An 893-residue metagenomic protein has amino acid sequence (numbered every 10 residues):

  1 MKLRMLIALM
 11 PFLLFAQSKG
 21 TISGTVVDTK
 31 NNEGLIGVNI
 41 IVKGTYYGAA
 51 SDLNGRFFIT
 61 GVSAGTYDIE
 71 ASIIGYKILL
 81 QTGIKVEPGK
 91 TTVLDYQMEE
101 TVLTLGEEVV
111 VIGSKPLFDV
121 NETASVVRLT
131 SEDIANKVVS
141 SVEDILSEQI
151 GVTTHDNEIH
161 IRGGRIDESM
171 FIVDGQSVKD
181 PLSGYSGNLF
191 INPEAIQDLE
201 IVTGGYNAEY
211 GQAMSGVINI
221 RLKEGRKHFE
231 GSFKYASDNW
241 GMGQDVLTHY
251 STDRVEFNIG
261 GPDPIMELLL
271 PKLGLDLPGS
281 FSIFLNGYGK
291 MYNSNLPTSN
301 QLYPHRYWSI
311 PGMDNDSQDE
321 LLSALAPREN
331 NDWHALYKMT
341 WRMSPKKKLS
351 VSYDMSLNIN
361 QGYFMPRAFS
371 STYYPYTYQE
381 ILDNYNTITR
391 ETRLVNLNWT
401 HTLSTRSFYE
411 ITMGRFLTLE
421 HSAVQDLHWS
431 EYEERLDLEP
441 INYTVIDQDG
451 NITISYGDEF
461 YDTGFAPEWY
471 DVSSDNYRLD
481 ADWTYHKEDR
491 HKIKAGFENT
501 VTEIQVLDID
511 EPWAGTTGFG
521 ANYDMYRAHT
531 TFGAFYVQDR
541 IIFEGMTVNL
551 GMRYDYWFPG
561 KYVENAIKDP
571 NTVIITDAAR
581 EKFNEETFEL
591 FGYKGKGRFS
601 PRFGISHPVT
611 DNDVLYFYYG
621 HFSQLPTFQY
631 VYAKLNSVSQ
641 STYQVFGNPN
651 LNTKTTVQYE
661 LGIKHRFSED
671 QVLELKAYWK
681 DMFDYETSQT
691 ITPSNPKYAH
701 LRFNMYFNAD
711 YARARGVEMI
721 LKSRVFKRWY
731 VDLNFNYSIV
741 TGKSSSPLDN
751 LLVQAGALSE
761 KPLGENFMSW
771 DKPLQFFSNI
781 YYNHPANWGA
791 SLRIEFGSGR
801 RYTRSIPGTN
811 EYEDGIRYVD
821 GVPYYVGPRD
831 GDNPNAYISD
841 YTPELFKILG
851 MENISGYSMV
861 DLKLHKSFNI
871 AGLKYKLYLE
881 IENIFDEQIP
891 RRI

Functional and structural regions predicted by a protein language model:
L14-E108: Periplasm-facing N-terminal accessory domains of Gram-negative outer-membrane beta-barrel systems
K77, I84-V93, E108-N207, Q212-V217 (+4 more regions): Periplasmic N-terminal accessory/gating domains of Gram-negative outer-membrane beta-barrel systems
E108, E410-G414, P608, V614-G620 (+5 more regions): Membrane-embedded beta-barrel scaffold of Gram-negative outer-membrane proteins
K234, Y678-D681, E686-P693, Y698-I806: Gram-negative outer-membrane beta-barrel transporters
Y250-Y363, T387-N398, T402-R406, P601: Transmembrane beta-barrel wall of Gram-negative outer-membrane proteins
M266-E267, F281, K346-L349, R406-Y409 (+7 more regions): Repeated loop/turn-to-beta-strand initiation elements of outer-membrane beta-barrel proteins
L322, T463-Y470, D475-R478, H486 (+3 more regions): Signature of Gram-negative outer-membrane beta-barrel scaffolds
V731, N787-T842, N853-D861, H865-I893: C-terminal beta-signal and adjacent terminal beta-strands/loops of Gram-negative outer-membrane beta-barrel proteins
